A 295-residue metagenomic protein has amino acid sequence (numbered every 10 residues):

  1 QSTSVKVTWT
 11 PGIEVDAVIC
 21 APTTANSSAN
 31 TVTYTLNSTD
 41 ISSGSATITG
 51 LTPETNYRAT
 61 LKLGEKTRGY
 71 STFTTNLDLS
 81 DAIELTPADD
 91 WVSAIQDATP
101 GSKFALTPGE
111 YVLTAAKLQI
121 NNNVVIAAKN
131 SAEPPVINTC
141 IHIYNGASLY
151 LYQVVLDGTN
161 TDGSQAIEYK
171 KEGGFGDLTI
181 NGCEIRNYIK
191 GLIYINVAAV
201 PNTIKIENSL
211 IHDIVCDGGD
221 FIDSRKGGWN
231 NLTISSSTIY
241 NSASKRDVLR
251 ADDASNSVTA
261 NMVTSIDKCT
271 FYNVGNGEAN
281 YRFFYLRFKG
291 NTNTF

Functional and structural regions predicted by a protein language model:
T3, Q96-T99, V112-I126, P134-G176 (+1 more regions): Extracellular beta-strand-rich solenoid/capping regions of secreted or surface-exposed proteins that bind or remodel
T3-E14: Conserved aromatic anchor
I19-T52: Recognizes extended acidic, P/S/T-rich segments that occur within or adjacent to Ig-like beta-sandwich modules
I48-T67: Beta-strand-rich modules
T67-T75: Edge beta-strands of extracellular beta-sandwich domains
L77-V112: Acidic Gly/Asp/Thr-rich repetitive segments characteristic of extracellular carbohydrate-active and adhesion proteins
T114-A116, N138-C140, T159-I167, N187-I195 (+4 more regions): Short glycine/acidic-rich loop motifs that flank beta-strands on beta-rich extracellular proteins
A147-G158, F175-N187, P201-V215, G228-K245 (+2 more regions): Right-handed parallel beta-helix
